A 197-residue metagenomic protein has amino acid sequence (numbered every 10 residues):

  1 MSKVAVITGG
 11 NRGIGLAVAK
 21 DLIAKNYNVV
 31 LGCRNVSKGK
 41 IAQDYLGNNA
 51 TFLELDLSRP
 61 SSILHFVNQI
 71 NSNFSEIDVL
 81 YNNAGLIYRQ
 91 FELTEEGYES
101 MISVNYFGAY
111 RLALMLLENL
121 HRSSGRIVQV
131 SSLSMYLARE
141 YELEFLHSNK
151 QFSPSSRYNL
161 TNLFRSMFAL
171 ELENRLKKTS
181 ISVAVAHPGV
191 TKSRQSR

Functional and structural regions predicted by a protein language model:
N11-R12: Conserved glycine-rich cofactor-binding loop
G15-L16: N-terminal Rossmann-fold NAD(P) dinucleotide-binding loop
K25-K40: Conserved glycine-rich Rossmann-like NAD(P)H-binding loop of the short-chain dehydrogenase/reductase
V36, E54-N68, E95: The beta1-alpha1 cofactor-binding region of Rossmann-like NAD(H)/NADP(H)-dependent oxidoreductases
H65-S72, R89-F91, E95-S103: Active-site Tyr-X3-Lys motif and surrounding loop/helix of classical short-chain dehydrogenase/reductase
N83-R89: Conserved NAD(P)H cofactor-binding loop of Rossmann-fold oxidoreductase domains
R89-L93, E99, R122, R126-S180 (+1 more regions): Catalytic loop of short-chain dehydrogenase/reductase
